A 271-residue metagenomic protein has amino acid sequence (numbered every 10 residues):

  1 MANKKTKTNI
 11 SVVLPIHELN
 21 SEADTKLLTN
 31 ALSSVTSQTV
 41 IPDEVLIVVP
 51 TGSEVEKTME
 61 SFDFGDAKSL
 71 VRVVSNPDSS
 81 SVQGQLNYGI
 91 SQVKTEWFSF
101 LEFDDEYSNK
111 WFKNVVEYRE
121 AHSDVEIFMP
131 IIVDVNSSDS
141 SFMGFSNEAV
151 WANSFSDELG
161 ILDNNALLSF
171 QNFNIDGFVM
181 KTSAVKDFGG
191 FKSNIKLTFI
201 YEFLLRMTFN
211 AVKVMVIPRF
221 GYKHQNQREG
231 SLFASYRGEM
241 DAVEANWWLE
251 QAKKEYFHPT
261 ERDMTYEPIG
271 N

Functional and structural regions predicted by a protein language model:
N30-P42: Short, acidic, metal-binding catalytic loop of nucleotide-sugar glycosyltransferases
N76-V93: Glycine-rich, basic loop-to-helix element that forms the pyrophosphate-binding segment of sugar-nucleotide handling
F98: Short aromatic/hydrophobic "clamp" motif used to bind/position activated sugar donors
F112-E148: Conserved donor NDP-sugar-binding/catalytic core segment of glycosyltransferases
I131, V214-G221: Catalytic beta-strand/loop signature of glycosyltransferases that borders the donor
N147-Q171: Short, flexible, basic/aromatic active-site loop/helix in glycosyltransferases
K196-F203: Acidic donor-binding loop at a coil-to-helix junction in glycosyltransferase catalytic cores that engages
F220, H224-N226, F233-M264: Catalytic core of nucleotide-sugar-dependent glycosyltransferases
